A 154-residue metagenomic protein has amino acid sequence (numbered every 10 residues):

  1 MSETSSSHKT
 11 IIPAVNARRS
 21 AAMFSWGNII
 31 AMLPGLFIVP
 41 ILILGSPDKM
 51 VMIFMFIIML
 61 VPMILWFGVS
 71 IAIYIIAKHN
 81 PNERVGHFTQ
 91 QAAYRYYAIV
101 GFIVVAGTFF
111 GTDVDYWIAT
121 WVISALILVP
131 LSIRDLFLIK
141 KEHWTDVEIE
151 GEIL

Functional and structural regions predicted by a protein language model:
S2-L154: Alpha-helical membrane insertion/targeting regions
